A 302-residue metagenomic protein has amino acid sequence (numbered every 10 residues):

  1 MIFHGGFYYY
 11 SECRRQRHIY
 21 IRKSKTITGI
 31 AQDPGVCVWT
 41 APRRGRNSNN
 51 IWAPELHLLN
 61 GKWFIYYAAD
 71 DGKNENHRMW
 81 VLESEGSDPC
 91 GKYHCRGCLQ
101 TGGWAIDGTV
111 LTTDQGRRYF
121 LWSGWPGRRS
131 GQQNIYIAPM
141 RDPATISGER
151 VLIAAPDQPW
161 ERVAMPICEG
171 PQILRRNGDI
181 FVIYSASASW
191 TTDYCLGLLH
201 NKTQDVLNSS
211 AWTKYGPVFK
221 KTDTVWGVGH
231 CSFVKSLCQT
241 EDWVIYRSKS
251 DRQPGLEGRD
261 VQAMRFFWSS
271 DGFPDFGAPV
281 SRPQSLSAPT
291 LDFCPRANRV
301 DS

Functional and structural regions predicted by a protein language model:
M1-S302: Carbohydrate-active catalytic/glycan-binding domains of CAZyme proteins, especially the secreted or lumenal ectodomains
